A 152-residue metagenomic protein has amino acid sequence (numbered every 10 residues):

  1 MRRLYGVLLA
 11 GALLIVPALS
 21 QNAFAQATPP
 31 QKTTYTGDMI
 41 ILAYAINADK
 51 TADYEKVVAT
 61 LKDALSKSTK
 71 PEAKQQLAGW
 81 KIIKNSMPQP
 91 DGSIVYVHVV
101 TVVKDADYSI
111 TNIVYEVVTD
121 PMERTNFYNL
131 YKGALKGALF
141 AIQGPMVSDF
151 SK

Functional and structural regions predicted by a protein language model:
M1-L4, Q26: Positively charged n-region of N-terminal signal peptides that target proteins for export
L4-L13: Sec-dependent N-terminal signal peptides
L14-A23: C-terminal segment of classical bacterial N-terminal signal peptides
A25-G37, S66-Y96: Short, glycine- and small/hydrophobic-rich beta-strand elements in well-ordered beta-sheets
Y35-A48: Acidic/histidine-rich, surface-exposed loop or edge segments in extracytoplasmic proteins
M39, T51, E55-V58, K62 (+2 more regions): Extracytoplasmic/secreted envelope proteins and their assembly/folding machinery, especially bacterial periplasmic
D49-T51, M87-P90, V102-A106: Solvent-exposed loop/turn segments at secondary-structure junctions within structured extracellular/periplasmic domains
D63-A78, S93, V99-K152: An amphipathic, aromatic/His-enriched active-site/gating alpha helix that lines ligand/cofactor pockets
